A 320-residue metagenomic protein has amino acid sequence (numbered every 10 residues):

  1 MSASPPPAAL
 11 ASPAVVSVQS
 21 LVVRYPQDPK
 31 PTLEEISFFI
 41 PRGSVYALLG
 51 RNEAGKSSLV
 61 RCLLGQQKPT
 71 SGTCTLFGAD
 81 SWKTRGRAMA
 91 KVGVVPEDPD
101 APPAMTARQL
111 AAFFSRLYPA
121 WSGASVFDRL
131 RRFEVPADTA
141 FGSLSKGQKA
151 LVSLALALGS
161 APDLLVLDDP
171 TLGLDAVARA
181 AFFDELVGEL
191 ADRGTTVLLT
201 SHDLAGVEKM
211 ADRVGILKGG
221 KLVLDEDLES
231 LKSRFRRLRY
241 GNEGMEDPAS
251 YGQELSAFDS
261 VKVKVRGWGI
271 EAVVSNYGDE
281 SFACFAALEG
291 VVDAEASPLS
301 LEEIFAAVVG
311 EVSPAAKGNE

Functional and structural regions predicted by a protein language model:
S2-P7, E271-E320: C-terminal coupling/interaction segments
P13-V16, V23-L199, L204-D212, I216-K218 (+1 more regions): ABC transporter nucleotide-binding domains
Q27, R42, N242-G244, N276 (+1 more regions): Non-catalytic surface loops within mature trypsin-like serine protease
T106, D227, S297-S300: Short loop/turn segments at beta->alpha junctions
F113, D128, S143, S230 (+2 more regions): Generic structural signal for isolated residues within well-ordered alpha-helices
A120, G194, S260, G290-V291: A generic structural signal for alpha->beta connector loops
T139, D259-K262, V292-E295: A short linear hydrophobic-aromatic micro-motif
A180-Y277: ABC transporter nucleotide-binding domain
